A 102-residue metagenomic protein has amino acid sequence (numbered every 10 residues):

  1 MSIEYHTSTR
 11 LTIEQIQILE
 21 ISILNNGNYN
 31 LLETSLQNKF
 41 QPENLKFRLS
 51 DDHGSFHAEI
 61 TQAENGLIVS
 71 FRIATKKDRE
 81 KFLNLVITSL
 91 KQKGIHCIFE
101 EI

Functional and structural regions predicted by a protein language model:
M1-I102: Acidic (Asp/Glu-rich) sequence patches and key acidic residues that form negatively charged surfaces used
